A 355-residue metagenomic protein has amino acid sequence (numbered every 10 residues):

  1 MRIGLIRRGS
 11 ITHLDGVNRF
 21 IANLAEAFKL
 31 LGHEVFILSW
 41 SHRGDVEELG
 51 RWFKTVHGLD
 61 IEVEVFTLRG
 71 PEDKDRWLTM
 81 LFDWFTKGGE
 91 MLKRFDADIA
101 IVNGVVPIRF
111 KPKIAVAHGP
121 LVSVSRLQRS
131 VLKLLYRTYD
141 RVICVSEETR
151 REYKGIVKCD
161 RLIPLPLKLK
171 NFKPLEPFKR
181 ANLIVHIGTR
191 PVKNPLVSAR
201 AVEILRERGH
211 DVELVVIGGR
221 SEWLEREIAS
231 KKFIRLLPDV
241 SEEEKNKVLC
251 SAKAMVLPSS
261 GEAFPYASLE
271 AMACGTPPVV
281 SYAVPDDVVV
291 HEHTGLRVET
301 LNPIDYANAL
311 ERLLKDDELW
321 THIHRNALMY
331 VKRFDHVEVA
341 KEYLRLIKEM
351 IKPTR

Functional and structural regions predicted by a protein language model:
G89, V124-V142, T149: Membrane-proximal helix-turn-helix segments that form the acceptor-binding/catalytic region of lipid-linked
I99-L127, D140-I143: Active-site proximal beta-strand in glycosyltransferases
S125-R126, R151-K154, P166-A181: Acidic anion/phosphate-binding donor-loop and adjacent secondary structure in glycosyltransferase catalytic cores
L175-K193, A199-E203: Conserved donor-binding/catalytic core segment of Leloir-type glycosyltransferases
L224-E243: Nucleotide-activated donor-binding/catalytic signature segment of Leloir-type glycosyltransferases, i.e., the conserved
S260: Aromatic "clamp/platform" in nucleotide-sugar-dependent glycosyltransferases that forms part of the donor/acceptor
P277-V280: Short hydrophobic beta-strand element within catalytic cores of glycosyltransferases and related nucleotide-activated
H291-E292, L296-P303, R312-D317: Conserved acidic donor-binding segment of nucleotide-sugar-dependent glycosyltransferases
